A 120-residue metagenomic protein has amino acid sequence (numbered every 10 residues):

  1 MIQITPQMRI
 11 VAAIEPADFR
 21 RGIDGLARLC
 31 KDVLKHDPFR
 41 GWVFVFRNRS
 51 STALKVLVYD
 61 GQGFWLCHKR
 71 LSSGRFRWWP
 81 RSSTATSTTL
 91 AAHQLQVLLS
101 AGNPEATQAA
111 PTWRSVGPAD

Functional and structural regions predicted by a protein language model:
M1-D120: Polybasic/polar functional segments that serve as interface/processing modules
